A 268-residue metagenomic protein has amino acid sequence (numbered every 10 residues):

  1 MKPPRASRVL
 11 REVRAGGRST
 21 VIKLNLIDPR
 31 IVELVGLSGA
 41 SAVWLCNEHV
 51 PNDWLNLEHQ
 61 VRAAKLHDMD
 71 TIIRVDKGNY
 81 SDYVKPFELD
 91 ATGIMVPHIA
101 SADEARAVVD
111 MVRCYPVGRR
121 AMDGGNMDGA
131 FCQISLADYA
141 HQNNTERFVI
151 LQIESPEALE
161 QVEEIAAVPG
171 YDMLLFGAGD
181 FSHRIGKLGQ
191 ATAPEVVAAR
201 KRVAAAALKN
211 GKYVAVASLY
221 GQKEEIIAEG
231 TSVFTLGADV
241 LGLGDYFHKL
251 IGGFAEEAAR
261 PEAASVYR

Functional and structural regions predicted by a protein language model:
M1, A238-G242, Y246-R268: Extended, intrinsically disordered, low-complexity segments
M1-N25, Q133-T145, K201-K209, A255 (+1 more regions): N-terminal amphipathic alpha-helix/helix-capping segment at the start of soluble metabolic enzymes
M1-T71, K77-G78, D110, A167-Y171: Conserved N-terminal beta1-alpha1 strand-loop-helix module at the mouth
V13-P29, I72-R74, R147-E160, Y213-A217: Active-site mouth loops of central-metabolism enzymes
E33-L37, I73, G78-T92, V96 (+3 more regions): Catalytic cores of alpha/beta
W54-Y80, V84-E88, D110-G118, H141-N144 (+4 more regions): Alpha-helix-loop-beta-strand connector modules within alpha/beta enzyme cores
S81, G93-P169, E262-R268: Conserved anion-binding
G93-A107, L174-R184, S232-L250: Glycine-rich phosphate-binding active-site loops on the catalytic face of alpha/beta enzymes
